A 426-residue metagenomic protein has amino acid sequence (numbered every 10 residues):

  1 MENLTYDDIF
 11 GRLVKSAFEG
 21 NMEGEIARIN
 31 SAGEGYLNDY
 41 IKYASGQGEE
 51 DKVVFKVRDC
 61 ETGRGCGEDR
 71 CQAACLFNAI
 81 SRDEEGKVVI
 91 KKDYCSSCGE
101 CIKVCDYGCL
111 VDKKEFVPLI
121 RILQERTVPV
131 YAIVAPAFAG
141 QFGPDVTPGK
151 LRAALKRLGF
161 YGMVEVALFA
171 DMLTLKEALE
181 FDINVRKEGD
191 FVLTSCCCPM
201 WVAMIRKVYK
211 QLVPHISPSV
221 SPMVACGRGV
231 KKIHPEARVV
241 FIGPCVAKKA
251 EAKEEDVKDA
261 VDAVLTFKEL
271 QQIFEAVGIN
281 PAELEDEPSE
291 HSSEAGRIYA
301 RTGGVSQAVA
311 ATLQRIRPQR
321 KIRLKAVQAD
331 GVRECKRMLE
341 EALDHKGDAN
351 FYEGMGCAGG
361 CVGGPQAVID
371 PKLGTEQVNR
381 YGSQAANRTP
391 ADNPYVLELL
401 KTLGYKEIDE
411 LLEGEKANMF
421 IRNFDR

Functional and structural regions predicted by a protein language model:
M1-L37, K113-R426: Iron-sulfur-associated redox domains of electron-transfer enzymes in respiratory and anaerobic energy metabolism
E34-R64, R70-A73: Long amphipathic N-terminal alpha/beta scaffold segment
G46-E49, R58-G63, I80-E84, K91-K92 (+2 more regions): Short, intrinsically disordered, charge-biased short linear motifs at domain edges
V57-D59, R64-K91, S96, E100-F116 (+1 more regions): Iron-sulfur cluster-binding cysteine motifs and their immediate structural context in ferredoxin-like electron-transfer
